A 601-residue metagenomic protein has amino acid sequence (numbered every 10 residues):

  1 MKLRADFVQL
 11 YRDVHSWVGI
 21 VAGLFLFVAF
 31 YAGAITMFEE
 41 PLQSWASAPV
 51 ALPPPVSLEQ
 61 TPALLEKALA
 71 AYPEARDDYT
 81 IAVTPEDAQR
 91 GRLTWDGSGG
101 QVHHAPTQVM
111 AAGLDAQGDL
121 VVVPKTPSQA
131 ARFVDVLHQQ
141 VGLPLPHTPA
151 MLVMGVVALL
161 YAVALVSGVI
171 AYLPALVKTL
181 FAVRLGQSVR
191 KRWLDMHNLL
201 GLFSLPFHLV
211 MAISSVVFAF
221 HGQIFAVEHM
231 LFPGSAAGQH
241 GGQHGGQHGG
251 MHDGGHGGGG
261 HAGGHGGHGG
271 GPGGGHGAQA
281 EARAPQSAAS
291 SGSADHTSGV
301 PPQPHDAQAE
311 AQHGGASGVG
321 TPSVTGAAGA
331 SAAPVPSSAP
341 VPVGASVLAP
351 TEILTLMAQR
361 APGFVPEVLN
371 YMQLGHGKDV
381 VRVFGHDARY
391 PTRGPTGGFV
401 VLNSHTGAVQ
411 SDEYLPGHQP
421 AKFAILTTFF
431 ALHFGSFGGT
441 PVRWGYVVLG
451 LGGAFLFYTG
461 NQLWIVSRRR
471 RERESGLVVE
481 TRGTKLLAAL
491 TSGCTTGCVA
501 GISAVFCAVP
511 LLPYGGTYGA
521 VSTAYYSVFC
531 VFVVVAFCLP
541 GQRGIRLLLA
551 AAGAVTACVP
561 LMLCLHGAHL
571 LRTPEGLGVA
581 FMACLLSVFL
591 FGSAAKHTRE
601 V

Functional and structural regions predicted by a protein language model:
M1-V601: Conserved histidines in hydrophobic membrane contexts and catalytic metal-binding motifs
